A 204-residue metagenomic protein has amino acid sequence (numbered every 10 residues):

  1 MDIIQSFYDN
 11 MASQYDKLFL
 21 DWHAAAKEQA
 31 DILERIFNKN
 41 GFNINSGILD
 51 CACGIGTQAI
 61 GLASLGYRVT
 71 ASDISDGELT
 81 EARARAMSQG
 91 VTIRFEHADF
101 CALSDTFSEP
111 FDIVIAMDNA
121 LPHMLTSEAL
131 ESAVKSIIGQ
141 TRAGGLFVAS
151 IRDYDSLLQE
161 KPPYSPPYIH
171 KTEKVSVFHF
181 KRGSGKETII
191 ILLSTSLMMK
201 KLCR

Functional and structural regions predicted by a protein language model:
M1-I44: Conserved class I S-adenosyl-L-methionine
M11-S13, G56-T57, A116-A120: Short, conserved active-site loops that position catalytic residues or coordinate cofactors/metal ions across diverse
I44-A52: Conserved class I S-adenosyl-L-methionine
L49, T57-L103: Class I SAM-dependent methyltransferase SAM/SAH-binding core
D105-I113: A short acidic, Gly/Pro-enriched loop at the edge of an enzyme's catalytic core that lines a small-molecule cofactor
D112-E128: A short SAM/SAH-binding and catalytic strip from SAM-dependent methyltransferases
E131-A143: A short glycine-rich, Lys/Arg-flanked "PGG" loop and its adjoining helix->strand segment in the class I
V148-R204: SAM-dependent methyltransferase
